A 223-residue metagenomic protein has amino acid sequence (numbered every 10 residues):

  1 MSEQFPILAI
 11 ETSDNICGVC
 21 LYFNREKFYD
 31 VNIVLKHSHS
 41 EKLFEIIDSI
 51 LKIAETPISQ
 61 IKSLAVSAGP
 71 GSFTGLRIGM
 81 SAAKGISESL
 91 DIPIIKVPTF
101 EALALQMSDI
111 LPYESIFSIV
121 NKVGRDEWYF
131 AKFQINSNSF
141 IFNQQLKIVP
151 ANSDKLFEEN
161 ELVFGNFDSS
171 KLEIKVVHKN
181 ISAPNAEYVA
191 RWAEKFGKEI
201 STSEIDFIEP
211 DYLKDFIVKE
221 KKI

Functional and structural regions predicted by a protein language model:
M1-E26, V34, S38, I95-I223: Oxyanion-binding and handling regions
H39-A54, F100: Short, well-ordered amphipathic alpha-helical segments that serve as non-catalytic structural scaffolds within diverse
K42-E45, S81, G85, A102 (+1 more regions): Short amphipathic alpha-helical face segments that pack within enzyme cores and frequently flank/anchor catalytic
I47-S63, L156-N160: Phosphate/pyrophosphate-binding loops at sites that engage ATP/ADP/AMP, CoA/4′-phosphopantetheine, polyphosphate
A54-S59, E88-V97, P112-S115: Phosphate-handling active-site elements
S63-T99: DPxDG-like acidic metal-binding loop motif
